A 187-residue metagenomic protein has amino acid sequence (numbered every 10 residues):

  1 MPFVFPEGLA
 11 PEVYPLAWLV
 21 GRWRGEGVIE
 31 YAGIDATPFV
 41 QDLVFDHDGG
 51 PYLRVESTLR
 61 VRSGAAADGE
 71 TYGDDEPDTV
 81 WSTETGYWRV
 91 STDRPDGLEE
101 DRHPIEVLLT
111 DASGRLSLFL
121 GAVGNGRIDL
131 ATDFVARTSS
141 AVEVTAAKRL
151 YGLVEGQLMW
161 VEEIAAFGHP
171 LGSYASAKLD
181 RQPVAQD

Functional and structural regions predicted by a protein language model:
M1-V80, E155, A166-D187: Amphipathic/hydrophobic helical signal segments and adjacent flexible N-terminal regions that mediate secretion
L19, F39-Q41, G49-V55, S82-G86 (+4 more regions): A generic structural signal for short beta-strands and their flanking turns/coil linkers
G25, L53-S57, G97-E99, I105-L108 (+2 more regions): Short hydrophobic/aromatic-rich beta-strand segments that constitute the beta-sheet cores of beta-sandwich/beta-barrel
V40-D46, E84-V90, S117-G121, A146-G152 (+2 more regions): Hydrophobic/aromatic beta-strand elements that line small-molecule binding cavities or substrate pockets in beta-rich
F45-Y52, V90-E100, G121-R127, Y151-Q157 (+1 more regions): A short, structured loop/turn motif at beta-sheet edges
A65-S117: Helix-adjacent hinge/juxtasegments
A112-S117, A122-K148: Acidic, glycine-rich flexible loop segments
F134, A141-E155, E163, L171-Y174: Phosphate-end processing signature that detects enzymes handling 5′-triphosphorylated RNA and polyphosphate
